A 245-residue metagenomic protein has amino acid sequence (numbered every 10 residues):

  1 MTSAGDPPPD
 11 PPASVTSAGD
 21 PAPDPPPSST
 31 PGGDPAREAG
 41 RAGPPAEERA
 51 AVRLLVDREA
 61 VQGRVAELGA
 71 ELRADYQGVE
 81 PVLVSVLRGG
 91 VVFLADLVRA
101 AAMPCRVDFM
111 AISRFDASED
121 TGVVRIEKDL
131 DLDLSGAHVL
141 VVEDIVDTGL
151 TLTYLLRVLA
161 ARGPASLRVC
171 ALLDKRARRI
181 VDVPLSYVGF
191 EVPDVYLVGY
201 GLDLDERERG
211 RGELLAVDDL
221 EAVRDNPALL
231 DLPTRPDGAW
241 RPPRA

Functional and structural regions predicted by a protein language model:
M1-A245: PRPP-associated nucleotide enzymes
